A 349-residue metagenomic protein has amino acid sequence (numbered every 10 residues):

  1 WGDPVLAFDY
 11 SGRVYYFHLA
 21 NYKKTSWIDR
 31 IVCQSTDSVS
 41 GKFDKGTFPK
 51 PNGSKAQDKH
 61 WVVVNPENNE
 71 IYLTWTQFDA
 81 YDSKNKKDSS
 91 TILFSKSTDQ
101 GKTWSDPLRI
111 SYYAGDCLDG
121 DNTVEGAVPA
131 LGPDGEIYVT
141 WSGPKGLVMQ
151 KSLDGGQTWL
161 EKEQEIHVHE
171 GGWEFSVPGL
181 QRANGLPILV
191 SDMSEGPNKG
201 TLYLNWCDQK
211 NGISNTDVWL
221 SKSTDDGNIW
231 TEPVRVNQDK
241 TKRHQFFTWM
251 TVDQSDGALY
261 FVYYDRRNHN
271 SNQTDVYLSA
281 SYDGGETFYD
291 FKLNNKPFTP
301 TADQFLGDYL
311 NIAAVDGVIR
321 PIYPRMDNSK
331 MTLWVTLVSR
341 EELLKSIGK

Functional and structural regions predicted by a protein language model:
W1-K349: Extracellular, repeat-based ectodomains that mediate carbohydrate processing or recognition
